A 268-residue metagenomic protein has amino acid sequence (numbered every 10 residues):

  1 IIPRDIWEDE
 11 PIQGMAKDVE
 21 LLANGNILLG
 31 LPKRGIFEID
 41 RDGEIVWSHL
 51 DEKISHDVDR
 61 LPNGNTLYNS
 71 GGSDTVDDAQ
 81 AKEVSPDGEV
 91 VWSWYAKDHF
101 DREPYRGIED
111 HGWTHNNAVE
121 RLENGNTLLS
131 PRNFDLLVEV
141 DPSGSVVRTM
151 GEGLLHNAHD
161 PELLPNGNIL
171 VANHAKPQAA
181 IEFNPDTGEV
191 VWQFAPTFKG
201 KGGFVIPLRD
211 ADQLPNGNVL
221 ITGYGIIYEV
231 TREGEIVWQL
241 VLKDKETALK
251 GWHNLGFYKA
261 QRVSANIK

Functional and structural regions predicted by a protein language model:
I1-K268: Histidine-/acidic-rich catalytic cores in large beta-rich domains
